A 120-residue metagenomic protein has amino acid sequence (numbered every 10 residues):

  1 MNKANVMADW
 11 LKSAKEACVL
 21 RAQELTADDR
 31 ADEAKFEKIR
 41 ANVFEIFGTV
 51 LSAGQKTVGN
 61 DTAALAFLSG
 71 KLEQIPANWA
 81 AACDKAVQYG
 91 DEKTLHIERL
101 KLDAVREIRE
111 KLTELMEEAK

Functional and structural regions predicted by a protein language model:
M1-D9, A34, E110-K120: Terminal, compositionally biased segments
K3-R21, R40, A64-A81: Short amphipathic alpha-helical heptad-repeat segments
C18-D32, Q55, A82-G90, M116-A119: Secondary-structure edge/capping motif, primarily at the C-terminal ends of alpha-helices and the immediately following
L25-Q74: Amphipathic alpha-helical interaction modules
A77-K120: Amphipathic alpha-helical binding modules
